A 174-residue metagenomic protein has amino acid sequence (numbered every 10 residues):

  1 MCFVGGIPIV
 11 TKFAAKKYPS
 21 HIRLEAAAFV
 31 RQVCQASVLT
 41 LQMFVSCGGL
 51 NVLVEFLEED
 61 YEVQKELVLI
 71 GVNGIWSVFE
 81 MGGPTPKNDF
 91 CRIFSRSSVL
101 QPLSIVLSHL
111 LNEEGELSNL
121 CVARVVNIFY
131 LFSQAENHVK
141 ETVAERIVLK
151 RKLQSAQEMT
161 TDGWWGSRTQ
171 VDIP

Functional and structural regions predicted by a protein language model:
F3, K17-Q35, Q42-C47, Y61-G83 (+6 more regions): Alpha-helical solenoid repeats of the armadillo/HEAT superfamily in eukaryotic scaffolding/adaptor proteins
I9-A14, V30, V52-L57, P102-L107 (+2 more regions): Buried hydrophobic core positions in alpha-solenoid tandem helical repeats
V10, L53, K87, E136 (+1 more regions): Intrinsically disordered, low-complexity, compositionally biased regions/tails
V38, K87-N88: Leucine-rich repeat
